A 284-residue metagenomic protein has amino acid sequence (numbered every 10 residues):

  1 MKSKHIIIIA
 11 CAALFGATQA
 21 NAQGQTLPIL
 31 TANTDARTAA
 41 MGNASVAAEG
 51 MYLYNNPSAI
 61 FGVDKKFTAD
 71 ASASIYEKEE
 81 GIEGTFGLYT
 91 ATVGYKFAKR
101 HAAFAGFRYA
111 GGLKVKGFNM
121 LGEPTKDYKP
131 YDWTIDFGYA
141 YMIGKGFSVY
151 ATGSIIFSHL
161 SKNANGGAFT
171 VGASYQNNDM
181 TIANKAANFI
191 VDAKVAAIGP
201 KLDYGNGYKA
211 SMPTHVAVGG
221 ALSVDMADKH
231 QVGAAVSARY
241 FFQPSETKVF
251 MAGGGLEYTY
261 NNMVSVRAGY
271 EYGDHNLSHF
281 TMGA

Functional and structural regions predicted by a protein language model:
M1-I7: Bacterial N-terminal signal peptides that target proteins for export
I8-G16: Bacterial N-terminal signal peptides
A17-A22: Sec/Tat signal peptide C-region and signal peptidase I cleavage site
Q23-A284: Subset of outer-membrane beta-barrel
